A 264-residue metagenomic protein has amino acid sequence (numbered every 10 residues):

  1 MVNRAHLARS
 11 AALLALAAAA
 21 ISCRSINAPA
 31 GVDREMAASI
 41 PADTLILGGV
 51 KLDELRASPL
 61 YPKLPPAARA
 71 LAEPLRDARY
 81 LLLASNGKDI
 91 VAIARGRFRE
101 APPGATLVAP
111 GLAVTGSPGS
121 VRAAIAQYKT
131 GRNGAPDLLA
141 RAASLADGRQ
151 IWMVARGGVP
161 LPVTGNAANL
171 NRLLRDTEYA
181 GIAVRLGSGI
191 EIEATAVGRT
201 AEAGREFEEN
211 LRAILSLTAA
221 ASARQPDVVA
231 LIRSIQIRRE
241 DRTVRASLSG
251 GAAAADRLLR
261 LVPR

Functional and structural regions predicted by a protein language model:
M1, A19-C23: Classical N-terminal targeting signals for secretion and organelle import
M1-A12: Bacterial N-terminal signal peptides that target proteins for export
A11-A20: Bacterial N-terminal signal peptides
C23-R264: Soluble, non-membrane globular domain cores that form compact, hydrophobic packing and curved binding surfaces
